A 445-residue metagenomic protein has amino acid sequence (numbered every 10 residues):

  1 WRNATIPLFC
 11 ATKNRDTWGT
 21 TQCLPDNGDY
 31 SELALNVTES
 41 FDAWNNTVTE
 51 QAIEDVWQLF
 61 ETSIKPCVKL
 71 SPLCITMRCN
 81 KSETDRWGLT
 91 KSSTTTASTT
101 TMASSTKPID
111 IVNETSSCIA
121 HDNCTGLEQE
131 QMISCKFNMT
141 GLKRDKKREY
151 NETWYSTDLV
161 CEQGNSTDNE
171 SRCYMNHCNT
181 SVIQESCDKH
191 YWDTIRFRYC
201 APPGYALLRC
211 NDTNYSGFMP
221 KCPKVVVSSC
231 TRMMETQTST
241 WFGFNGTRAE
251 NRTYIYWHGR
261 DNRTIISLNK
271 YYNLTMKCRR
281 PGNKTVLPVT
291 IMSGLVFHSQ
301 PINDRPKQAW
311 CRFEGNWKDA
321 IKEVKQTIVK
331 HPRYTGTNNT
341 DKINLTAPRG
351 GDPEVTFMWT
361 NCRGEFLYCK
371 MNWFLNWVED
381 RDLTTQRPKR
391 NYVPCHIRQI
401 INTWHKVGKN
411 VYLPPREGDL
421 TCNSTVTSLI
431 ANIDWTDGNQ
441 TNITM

Functional and structural regions predicted by a protein language model:
W1-M445: Extracellular/lumenal regions of secretory-pathway proteins
